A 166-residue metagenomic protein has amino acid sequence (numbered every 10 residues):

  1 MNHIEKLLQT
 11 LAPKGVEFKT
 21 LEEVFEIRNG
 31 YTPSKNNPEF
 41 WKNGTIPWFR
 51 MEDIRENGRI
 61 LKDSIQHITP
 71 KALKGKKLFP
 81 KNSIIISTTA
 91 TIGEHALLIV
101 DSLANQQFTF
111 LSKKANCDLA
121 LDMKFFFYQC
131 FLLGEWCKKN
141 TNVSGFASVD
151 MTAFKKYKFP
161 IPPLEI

Functional and structural regions predicted by a protein language model:
I4-E5, T32, E56-R59, G93-A96 (+3 more regions): Short loop/beta submotifs within extracellular cysteine-rich repeat domains
K6-P13, K35-P38, V143-F146, K155-I161: Short, recurring structural edge motifs at helix starts
L7-Y31, N57, L164: Non-catalytic DNA-recognition/assembly elements of restriction-modification systems
G15-E17, D122, K158-I166: Amphipathic alpha-helical segments
V16-L21, I46, F79, S83-I85 (+1 more regions): Short, structured motif recognition centered on aromatic/hydrophobic residues
E22-N37, E52-K81: Sequence-specific dsDNA recognition surfaces
R50-M51, S64-F131: A short beta-sheet element
T88, S102-F110, N142-E165: A short glycine-rich beta-alpha junction/loop motif
